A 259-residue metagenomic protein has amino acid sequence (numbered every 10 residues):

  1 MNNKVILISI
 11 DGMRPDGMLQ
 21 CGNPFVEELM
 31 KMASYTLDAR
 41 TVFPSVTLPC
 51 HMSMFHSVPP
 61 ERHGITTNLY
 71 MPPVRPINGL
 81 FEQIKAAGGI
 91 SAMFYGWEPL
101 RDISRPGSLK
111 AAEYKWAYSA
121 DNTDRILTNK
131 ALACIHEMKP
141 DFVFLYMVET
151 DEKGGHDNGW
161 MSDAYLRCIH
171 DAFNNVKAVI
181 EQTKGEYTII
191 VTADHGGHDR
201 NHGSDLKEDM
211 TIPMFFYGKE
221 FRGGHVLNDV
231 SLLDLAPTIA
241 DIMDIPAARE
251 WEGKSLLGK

Functional and structural regions predicted by a protein language model:
M1-K259: Feature captures the catalytic ectodomains and active-site-proximal regions of enzymes that hydrolyze or transfer
